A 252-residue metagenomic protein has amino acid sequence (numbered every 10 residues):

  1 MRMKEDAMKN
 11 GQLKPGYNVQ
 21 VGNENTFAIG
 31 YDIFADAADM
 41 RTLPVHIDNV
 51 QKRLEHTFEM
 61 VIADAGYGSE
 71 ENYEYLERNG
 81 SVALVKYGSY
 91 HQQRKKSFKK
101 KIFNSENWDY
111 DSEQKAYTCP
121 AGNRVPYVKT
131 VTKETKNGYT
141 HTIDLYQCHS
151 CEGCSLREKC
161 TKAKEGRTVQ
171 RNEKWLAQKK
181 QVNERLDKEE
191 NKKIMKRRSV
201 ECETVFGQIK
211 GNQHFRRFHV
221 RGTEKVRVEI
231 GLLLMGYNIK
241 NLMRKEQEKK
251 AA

Functional and structural regions predicted by a protein language model:
M1-A252: Anion-binding and metal-coordination hotspots
